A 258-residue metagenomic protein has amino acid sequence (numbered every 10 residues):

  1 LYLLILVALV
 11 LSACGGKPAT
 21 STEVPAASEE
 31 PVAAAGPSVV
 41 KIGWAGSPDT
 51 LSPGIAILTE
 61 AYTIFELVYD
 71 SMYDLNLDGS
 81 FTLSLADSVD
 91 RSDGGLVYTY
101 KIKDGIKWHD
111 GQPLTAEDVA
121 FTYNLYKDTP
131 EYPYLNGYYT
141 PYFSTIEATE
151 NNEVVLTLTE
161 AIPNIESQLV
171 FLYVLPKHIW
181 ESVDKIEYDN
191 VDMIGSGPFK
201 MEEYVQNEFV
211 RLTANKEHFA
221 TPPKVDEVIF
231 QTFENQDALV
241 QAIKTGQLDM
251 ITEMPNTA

Functional and structural regions predicted by a protein language model:
L11-A13: C-terminal motif of bacterial Sec signal peptides marking the signal peptidase cleavage site
G15-E23: Bacterial lipoprotein signal-peptidase II cleavage site
P37-G46, D87, V97-Y100, V119-Y123 (+5 more regions): Short, well-ordered beta-strand elements
G43-D93, N124, I194-G195: N-terminal lobe/hinge region of extracytoplasmic solute-binding protein
D87-Y132, V155, A242-T245: Aromatic- and charge-enriched surface segment that lines or borders ligand/interaction sites
K101, G137-W180: Surface-exposed binding/hinge segments that line and control ligand-binding clefts or catalytic entry sites
V170-P223, E227, D237: Gly/Pro-rich hinge or "lid" segments in bacterial periplasmic/extracellular proteins
N215-A258: Ligand-site clamp/hinge motif
